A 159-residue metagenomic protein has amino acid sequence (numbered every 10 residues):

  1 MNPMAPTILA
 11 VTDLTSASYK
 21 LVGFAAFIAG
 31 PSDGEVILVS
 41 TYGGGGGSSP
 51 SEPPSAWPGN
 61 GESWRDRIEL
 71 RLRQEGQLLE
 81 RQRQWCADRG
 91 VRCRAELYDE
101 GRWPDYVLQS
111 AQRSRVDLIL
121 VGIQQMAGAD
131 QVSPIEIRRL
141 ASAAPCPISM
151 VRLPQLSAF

Functional and structural regions predicted by a protein language model:
M1-P3, Q84-I119, Q155-F159: Structural beta-alpha unit
N2-S63, V91-R94, A143: Small/aliphatic-rich secondary-structure junction motif
T15-S16, D99-W103, Q125-M126: Short beta->alpha connector loops
S18-V22, W103-P104, S133-P134: Amphipathic coiled-coil/heptad-repeat helices and related helical stalk/stem segments that mediate oligomerization
F27, Q109-F159: Gly/Ser-rich helix-loop-strand patches that form or flank binding pockets for ribonucleotide-derived cofactors
T41-G43, E100, L153: Active-site loop/turn elements of alpha/beta-hydrolase fold enzymes, especially the short glycine-/histidine-rich
G45-G46, W103, G128, A158: Generic structural signal for helix capping and beta-alpha/helix-loop junctions
G59-Q77: A short acidic, glycine-rich active-site loop that binds or catalyzes chemistry on phosphate/adenosine moieties
